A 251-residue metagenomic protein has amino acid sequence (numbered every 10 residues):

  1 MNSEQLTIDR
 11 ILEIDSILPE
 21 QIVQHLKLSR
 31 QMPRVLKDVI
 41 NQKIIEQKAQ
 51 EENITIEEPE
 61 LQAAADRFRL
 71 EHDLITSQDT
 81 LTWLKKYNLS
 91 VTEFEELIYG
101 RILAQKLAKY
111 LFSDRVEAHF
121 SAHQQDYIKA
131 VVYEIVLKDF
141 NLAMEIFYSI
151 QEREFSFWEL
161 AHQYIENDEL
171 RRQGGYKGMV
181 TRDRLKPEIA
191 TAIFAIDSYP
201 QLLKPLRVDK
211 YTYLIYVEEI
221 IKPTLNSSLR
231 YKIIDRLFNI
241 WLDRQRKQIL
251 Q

Functional and structural regions predicted by a protein language model:
N2-I40, Q47-E60, D66, T80-K138 (+2 more regions): PPIase-associated folding chaperone regions across multiple families
D38, D73, I150: Charged, low-complexity surface patches
Q42, F140-M144: Residue-level signal for cytosolic alpha-helical hairpin/rod architecture
Q62, L74, Y148, Q173-G174 (+2 more regions): A generic "cationic amphipathic patch" detector
R67-F68, H72-L74: N-terminal accessory alpha/beta regions
M144-F194: A contiguous pocket-lining binding segment that forms or flanks enzyme active sites
